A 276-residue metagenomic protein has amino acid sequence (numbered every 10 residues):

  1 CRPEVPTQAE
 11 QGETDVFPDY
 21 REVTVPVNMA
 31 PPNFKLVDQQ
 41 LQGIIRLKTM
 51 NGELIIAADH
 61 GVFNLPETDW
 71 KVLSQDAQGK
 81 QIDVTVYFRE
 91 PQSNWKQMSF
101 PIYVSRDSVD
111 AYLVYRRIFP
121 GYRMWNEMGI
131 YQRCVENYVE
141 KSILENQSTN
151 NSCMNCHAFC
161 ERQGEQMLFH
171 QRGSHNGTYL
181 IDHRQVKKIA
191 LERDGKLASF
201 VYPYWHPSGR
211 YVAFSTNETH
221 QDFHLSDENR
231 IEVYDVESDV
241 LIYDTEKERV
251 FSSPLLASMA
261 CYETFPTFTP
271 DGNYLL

Functional and structural regions predicted by a protein language model:
A9-D19, G52-D69, E136-C153, D182-S199 (+1 more regions): Multi-bladed beta-propeller domains
D15-F17, N94-R123, K196: Low-complexity, Pro/Ser/Thr- and charge-rich linker/hinge segments at domain boundaries
D19-Q39: Contiguous beta-strand segments within globular domains
Q75-P91: Short, aromatic- and glycine-rich surface loops/edge beta-strands on solvent-exposed regions
V104-D110, T149-N151, A158-Q171, G195-L197 (+2 more regions): Blade-terminus and WD-like Trp-Asp/Gly-His loop motifs, strongest in beta-propeller folds
A111-M124, F214-V236: Short, conserved, GDST-rich strand-edge loop motifs in beta-rich repeat architectures
E127, H175, D235-D239: A detector of repeated loop/turn-to-beta-strand junctions in beta-rich toroidal repeat architectures
Q171-R172, N217: Short loop/turn segments immediately following the C-termini of beta-strands
